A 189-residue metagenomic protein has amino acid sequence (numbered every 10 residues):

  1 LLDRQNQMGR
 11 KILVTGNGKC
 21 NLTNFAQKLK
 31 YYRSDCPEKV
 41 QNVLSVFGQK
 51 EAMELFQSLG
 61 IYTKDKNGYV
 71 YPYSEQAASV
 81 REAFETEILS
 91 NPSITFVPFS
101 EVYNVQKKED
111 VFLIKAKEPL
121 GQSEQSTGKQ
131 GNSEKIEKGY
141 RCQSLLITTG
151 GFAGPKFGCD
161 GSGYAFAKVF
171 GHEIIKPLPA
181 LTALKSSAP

Functional and structural regions predicted by a protein language model:
L1-N17: Glycine-rich FAD pyrophosphate-binding loop
R4-N6, C20-L22, T127: Mobile amphipathic helical/loop "lid" adjacent to a hydrophobic cofactor/ligand pocket
Q7, V14, S79, F84-P189: Predominantly flavin-linked oxidoreductase catalytic cores and closely associated redox partners
I12, K19-N21, Y71, A153-G154: Short, flexible micro-motifs
N17-N67: Glycine-rich active-site loop/strand segments that organize a redox cofactor
V40-V43, V70-E75, T149-F157: Flexible, glycine/proline-enriched loop segments at strand-loop-helix junctions that form or flank small-ligand binding
F47-L59, N67-S90, Y103: An accessory alpha-helical subdomain
